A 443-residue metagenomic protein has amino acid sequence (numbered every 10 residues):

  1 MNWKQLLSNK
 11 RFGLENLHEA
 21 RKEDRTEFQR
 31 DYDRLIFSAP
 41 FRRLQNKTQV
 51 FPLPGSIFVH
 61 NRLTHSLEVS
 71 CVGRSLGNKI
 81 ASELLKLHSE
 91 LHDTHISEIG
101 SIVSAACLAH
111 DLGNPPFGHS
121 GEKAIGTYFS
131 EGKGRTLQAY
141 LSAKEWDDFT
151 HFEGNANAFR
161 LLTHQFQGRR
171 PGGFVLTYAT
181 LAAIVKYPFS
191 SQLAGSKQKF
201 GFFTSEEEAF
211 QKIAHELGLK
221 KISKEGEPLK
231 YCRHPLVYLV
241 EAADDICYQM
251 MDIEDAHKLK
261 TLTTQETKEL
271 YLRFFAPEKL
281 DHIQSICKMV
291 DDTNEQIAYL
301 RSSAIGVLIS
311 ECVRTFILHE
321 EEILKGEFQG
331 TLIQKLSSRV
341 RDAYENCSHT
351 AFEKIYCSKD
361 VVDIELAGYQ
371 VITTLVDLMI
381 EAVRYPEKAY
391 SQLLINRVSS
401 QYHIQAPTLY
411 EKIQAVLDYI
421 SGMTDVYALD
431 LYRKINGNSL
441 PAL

Functional and structural regions predicted by a protein language model:
M1-D24, I36-K47, S56, L67 (+4 more regions): Sequence-structural signature of the catalytic-core scaffold of metal-dependent phosphohydrolases that act on
R30-R42, L336-D342: Acidic, low-complexity proline/glycine-rich segments
P52-N61, A106-A109, A143-K144, P228-L229 (+3 more regions): Glycine- and acidic
C247, M251, D255-K258, I309-E321 (+6 more regions): Hydrophobic alpha-helix feature that most strongly marks membrane-spanning transmembrane helices and their immediate
E278-C312, I317-I323, E327-Q329, Y390: Polyanionic (Asp/Glu-rich) segments that form extended negatively charged tracts
I317-S399: Substrate-recognition/cap regions that form aromatic- and gly/pro-loop-enriched pockets for small-molecule ligands
A389-L440: C-terminal amphipathic alpha-helical interaction region
